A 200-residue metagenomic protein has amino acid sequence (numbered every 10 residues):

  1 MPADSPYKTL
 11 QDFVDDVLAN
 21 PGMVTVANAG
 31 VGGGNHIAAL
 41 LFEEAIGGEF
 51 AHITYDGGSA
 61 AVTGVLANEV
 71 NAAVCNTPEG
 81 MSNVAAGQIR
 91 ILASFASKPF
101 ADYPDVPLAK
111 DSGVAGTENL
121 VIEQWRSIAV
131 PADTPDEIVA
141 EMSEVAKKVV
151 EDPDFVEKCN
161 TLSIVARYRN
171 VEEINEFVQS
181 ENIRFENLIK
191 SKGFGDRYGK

Functional and structural regions predicted by a protein language model:
M1-A60, A109-D111, W125-K158: Hinge/capping helix and adjacent helix->loop/strand transition within the periplasmic-binding protein
T9, T54, N68-E69, Q88 (+3 more regions): Conserved functional loop/turn residues at catalytic and ligand-binding sites
D15, L40-A45, S59-A73, P78-A86 (+1 more regions): Short helices/loops that flank or line small-molecule/ion binding pockets
T25, N71-C75, R90-A93, F185-N187: Paired acidic/hydrophobic, glycine-rich loop segments that form the ligand-binding mouth/hinge of periplasmic-binding
E44, G48, D136-K200: An extracytoplasmic/periplasmic, membrane-proximal ligand-sensing/linker region
Y55, V74-C75, S94, R169: Short beta-strand and adjacent tight-turn residues that come in two discontinuous sequence segments and form the edges
G80-V149, I183, G199-K200: C-terminal lobe and pocket-closing loops of periplasmic/extracytoplasmic Venus-flytrap solute-binding proteins
